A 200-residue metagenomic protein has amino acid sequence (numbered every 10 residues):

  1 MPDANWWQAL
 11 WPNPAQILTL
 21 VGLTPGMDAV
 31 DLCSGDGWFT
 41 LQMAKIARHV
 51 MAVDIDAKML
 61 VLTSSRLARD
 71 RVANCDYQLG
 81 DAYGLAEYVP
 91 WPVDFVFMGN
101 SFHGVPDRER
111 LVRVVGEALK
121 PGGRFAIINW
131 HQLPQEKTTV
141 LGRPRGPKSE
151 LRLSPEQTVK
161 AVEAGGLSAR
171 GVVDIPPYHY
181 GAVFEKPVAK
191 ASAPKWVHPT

Functional and structural regions predicted by a protein language model:
M1-P2, W6-W7, R124-V183, P187: C-terminal alpha-helical "lid/dimerization" subdomain adjacent to the S-adenosyl-L-methionine
Q8-M27: Conserved alpha-helix/loop element of class I SAM-dependent methyltransferases that forms part of the SAM/SAH-binding
V30, D36-G84: Class I SAM-dependent methyltransferase SAM/SAH-binding core
E87-F95: A short acidic, Gly/Pro-enriched loop at the edge of an enzyme's catalytic core that lines a small-molecule cofactor
D94-D107: A short SAM/SAH-binding and catalytic strip from SAM-dependent methyltransferases
E109-R124: A short glycine-rich, Lys/Arg-flanked "PGG" loop and its adjoining helix->strand segment in the class I
A182-T200: C-terminal lobe and adjacent flexible extensions of AdoMet/dcAdoMet transferase-like proteins
